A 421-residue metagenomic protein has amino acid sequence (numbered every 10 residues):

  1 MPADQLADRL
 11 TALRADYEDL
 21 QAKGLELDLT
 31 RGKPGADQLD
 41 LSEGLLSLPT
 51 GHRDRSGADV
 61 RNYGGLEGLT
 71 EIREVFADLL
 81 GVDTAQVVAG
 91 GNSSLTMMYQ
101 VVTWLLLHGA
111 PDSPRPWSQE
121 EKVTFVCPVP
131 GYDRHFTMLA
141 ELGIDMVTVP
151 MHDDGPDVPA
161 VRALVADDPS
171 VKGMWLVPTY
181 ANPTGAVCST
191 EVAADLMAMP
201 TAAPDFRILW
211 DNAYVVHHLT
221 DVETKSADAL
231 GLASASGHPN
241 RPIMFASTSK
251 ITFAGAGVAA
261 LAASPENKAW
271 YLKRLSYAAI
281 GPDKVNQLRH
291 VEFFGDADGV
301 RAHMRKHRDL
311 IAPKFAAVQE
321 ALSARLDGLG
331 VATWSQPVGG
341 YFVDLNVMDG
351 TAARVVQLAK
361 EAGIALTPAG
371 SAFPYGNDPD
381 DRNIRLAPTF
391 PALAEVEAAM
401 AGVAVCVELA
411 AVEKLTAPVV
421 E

Functional and structural regions predicted by a protein language model:
M1-E67, E71-E74, D78, E361-I364 (+1 more regions): N-terminal "arm"/small-domain region of PLP-dependent enzymes with the aminotransferase-like
A58-P204, V215-G237, A352, L409-E421: Conserved core of the PLP fold type I
G90, G231-R308, A312, V412: Conserved core segment of the aminotransferase class I/II
N212: Walker B catalytic acidic pair
R305-Q319, V331-N346: Conserved glycine-rich beta-strand-loop-beta hairpin in the small C-terminal domain of fold type I
D344-D349, L366-E408: Conserved PLP-binding active-site segment of the aspartate aminotransferase-like
V355-E361, A399-A404: Short amphipathic alpha-helices in soluble, non-transmembrane regions that often serve as interface/regulatory elements
